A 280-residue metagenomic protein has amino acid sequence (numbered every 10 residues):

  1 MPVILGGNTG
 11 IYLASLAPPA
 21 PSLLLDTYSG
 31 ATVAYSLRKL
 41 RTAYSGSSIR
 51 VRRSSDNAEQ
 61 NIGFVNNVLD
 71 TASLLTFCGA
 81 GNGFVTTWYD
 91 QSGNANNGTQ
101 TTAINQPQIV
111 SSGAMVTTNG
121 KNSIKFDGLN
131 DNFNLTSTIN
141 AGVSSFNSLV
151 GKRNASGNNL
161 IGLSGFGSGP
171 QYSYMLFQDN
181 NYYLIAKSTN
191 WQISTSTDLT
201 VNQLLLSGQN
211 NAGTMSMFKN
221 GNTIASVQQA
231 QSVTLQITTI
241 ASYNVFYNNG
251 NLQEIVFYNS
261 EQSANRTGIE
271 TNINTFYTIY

Functional and structural regions predicted by a protein language model:
M1-L13, N181, T278-Y280: Short, intrinsically disordered N-terminal pre-domain segments
V3-I4, K39-S55, F64, V68 (+4 more regions): Extracellular, beta-strand-rich glycan-interacting domains
A14-S48, R52-S54: N-terminal module-boundary/linker segments of secreted carbohydrate-active enzymes
D26, L37, C78-G81, T86-N130 (+4 more regions): Extracellular glycan-interaction surfaces
A43-S55, I124, L160-L163, T238-T239: Short, hydrophobic/proline-enriched secondary-structure or compact coil segments at domain edges
Y44, N119, D179, V201 (+2 more regions): Short, solvent-exposed loop/turn segments at the edges of secondary structure
Q236-V245: Predominantly extracellular/luminal carbohydrate-interaction, adhesion, and secreted-enzyme modules that are
